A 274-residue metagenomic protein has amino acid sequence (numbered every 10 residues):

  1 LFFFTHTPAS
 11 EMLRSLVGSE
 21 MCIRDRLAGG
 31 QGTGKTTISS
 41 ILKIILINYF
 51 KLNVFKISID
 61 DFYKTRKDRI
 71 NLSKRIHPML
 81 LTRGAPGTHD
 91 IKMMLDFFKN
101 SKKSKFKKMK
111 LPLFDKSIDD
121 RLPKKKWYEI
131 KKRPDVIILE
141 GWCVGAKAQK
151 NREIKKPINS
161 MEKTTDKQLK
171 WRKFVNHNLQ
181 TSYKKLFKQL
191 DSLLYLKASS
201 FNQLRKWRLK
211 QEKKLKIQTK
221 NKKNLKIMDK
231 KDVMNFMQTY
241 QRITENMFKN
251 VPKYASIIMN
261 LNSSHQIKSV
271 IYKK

Functional and structural regions predicted by a protein language model:
F2-G18, I23: Single conserved hydrophobic/aromatic residue that forms the stacking wall/gate of nucleotide- or nucleobase-binding
G30: P-loop (Walker A) phosphate-binding loop of NTP-binding proteins
T33: ATP-binding Walker
T36: Walker A/P-loop
F55, K64-F114: Conserved nucleotide-sensing/catalytic segment adjacent to the nucleotide-binding pocket in NTP-handling enzymes
K99-A146: Phosphate-binding/switch loop-helix module in NTP-utilizing enzymes
V136, C143-K274: Conserved NTP phosphate-binding and transfer environment spanning the P-loop NTPase/kinase superfamily
